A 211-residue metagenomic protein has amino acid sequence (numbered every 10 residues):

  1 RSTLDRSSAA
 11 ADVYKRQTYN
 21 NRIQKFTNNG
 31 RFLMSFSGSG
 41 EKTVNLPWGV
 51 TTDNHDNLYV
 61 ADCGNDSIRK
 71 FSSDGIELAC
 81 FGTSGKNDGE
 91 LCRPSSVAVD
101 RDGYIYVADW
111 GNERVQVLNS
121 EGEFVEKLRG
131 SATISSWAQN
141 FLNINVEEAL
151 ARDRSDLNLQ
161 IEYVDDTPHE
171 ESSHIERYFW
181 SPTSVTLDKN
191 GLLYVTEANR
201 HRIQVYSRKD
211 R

Functional and structural regions predicted by a protein language model:
R1-A10, Y14: Single conserved hydrophobic/aromatic residue that forms the stacking wall/gate of nucleotide- or nucleobase-binding
S8-A11, E41-H55, N87-D102, I175-D188: Beta-rich, blade/repeat-based domains predominating in secreted/periplasmic proteins but also intracellular
D12-K15, N57-Y59, I105-Y106, L193-Y194: Conserved beta-propeller blade signature
Y19, L46, G64, E90-R93 (+3 more regions): Beta-rich catalytic cores
T27-R31, S72-I76, N119-E121, R208-K209: Short loop/turn segments that connect beta-strands within beta-propeller blades
F36-E41, A79-N87, V125-I175: Surface-exposed loop and turn segments in beta-propeller and other repeat-based domains that flank or scaffold
F179-R211: Blade-level signature of beta-propeller repeat domains, shared across WD40, Kelch, NHL, RCC1 and BNR/Asp-box propellers
